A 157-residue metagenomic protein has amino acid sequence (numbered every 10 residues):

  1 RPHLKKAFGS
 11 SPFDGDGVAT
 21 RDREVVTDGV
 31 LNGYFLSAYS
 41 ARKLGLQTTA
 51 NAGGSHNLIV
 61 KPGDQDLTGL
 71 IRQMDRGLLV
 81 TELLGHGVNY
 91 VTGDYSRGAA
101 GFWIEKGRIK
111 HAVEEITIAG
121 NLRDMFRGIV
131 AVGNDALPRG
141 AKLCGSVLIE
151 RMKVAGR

Functional and structural regions predicted by a protein language model:
R1-R157: Dual-mode signal for accessory low-complexity, basic/Gly-rich regions
